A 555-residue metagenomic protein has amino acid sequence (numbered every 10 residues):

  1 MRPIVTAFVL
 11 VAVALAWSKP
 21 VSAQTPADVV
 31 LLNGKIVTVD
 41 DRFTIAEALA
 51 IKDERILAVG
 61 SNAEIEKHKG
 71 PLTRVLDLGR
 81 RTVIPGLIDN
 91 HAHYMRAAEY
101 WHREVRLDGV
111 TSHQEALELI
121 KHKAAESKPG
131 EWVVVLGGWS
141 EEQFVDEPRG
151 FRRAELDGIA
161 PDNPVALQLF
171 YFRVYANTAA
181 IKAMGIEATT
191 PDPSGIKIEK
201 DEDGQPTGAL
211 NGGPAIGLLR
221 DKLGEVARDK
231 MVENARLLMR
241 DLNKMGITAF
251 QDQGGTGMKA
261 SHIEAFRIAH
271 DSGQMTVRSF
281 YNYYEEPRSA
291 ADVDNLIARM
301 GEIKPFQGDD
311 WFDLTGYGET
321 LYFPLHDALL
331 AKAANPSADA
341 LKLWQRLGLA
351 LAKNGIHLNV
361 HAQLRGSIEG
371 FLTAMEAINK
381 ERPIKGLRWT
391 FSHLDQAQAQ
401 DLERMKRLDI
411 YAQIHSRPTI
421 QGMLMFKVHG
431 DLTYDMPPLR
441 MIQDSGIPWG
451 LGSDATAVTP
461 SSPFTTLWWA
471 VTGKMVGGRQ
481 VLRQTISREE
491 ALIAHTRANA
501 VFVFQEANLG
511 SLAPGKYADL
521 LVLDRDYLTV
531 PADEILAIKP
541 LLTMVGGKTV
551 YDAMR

Functional and structural regions predicted by a protein language model:
T6-A16: Bacterial N-terminal signal peptides
S18-A23: Boundary at the C-terminal end of the N-terminal hydrophobic targeting segment
T25-L32, D41-G301, D310-Q363, S367 (+4 more regions): Divalent metal-binding segments
E233, L349-N359, Q363-W389, H393-L394 (+5 more regions): His/Asp/Glu-enriched, well-ordered alpha-helical/loop segment that forms or immediately abuts the divalent-metal
P305-Q307: Accessory "access/gating" subregions that flank catalytic or transport cores
Y411: Ligand-binding beta-strand-loop-alpha-helix segment within the catalytic cores of soluble metabolic enzymes
